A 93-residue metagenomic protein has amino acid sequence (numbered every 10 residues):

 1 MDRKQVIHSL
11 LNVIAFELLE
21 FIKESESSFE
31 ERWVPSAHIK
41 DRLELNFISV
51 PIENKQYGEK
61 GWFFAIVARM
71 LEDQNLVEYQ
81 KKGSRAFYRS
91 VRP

Functional and structural regions predicted by a protein language model:
M1-H8, P51: Short, Lys/Arg-enriched N-terminal segment that forms or immediately precedes the first helix of a structured domain
Q5-W33: Positively charged, polyanion-binding regions of nucleic-acid-associated proteins
S28-W33, E44-F64: Short, positively charged loop/turn segments that connect secondary-structure elements
H38-K40: A short acidic, leucine-rich amphipathic alpha-helix
A65-R69: Short, hydrophobic-biased segments on the C-terminal half of alpha helices that form "recognition helices"
E72-K81: A short, conserved structural fragment
K81-P93: Short, cationic-aromatic polyanion-contact patches
